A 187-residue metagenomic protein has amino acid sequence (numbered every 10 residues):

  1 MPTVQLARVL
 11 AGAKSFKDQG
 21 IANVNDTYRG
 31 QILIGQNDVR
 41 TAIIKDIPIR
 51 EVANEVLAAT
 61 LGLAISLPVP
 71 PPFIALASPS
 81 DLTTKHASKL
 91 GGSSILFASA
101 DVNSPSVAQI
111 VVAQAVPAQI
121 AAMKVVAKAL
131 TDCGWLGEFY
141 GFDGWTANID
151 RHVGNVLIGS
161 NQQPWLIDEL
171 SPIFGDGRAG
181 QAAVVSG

Functional and structural regions predicted by a protein language model:
M1-A115, D143-N148: Conserved ATP-binding subdomain of kinase catalytic cores across diverse folds
A53-V56, G175-G180: A short, polar/proline- and glycine-enriched secondary-structure boundary/capping micro-motif
A115-R178: Conserved kinase catalytic-core segment
A182-G187: A conserved mid-domain beta-alpha-beta active-site/ligand-binding segment of alpha/beta enzyme cores
